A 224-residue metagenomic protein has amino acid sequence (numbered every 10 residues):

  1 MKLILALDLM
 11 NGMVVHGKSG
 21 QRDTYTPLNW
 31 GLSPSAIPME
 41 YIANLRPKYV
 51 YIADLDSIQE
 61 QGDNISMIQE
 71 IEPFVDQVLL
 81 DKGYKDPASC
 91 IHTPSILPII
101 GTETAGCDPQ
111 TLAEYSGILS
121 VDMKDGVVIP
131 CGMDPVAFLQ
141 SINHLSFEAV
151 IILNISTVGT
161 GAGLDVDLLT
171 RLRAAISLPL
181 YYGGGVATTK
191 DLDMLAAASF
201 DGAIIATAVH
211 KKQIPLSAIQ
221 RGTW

Functional and structural regions predicted by a protein language model:
L3-L9, V50-I52, V78-K82, I96-I100 (+4 more regions): Hydrophobic faces of well-ordered beta-strands that scaffold small-molecule active sites in alpha/beta enzyme cores
M10-T26, A88-V158: Conserved anion-binding
Q21-Y41: Short catalytic helix/loop segments, enriched in acidic residues and glycine and frequently bearing histidine
M39, I68, A88-C90, P109 (+3 more regions): Generic hydrophobic/aromatic pocket-lining and core-packing "Φ" positions
I42-P94, V166: N-terminal active-site wall of soluble small-molecule enzyme domains
G62-Q69, C131-Q140, A162-T170, Q220: Charged helix-capping and loop-helix junction motifs
F74-D76, H92-I99, A113-I118, S146-A149 (+3 more regions): Glycine-enriched alpha-helix->loop->beta-strand junction motifs that scaffold or abut catalytic
Y84-A88, S95-T111, N154-G159, G184-T188 (+1 more regions): Glycine-rich phosphate-binding active-site loops on the catalytic face of alpha/beta enzymes
